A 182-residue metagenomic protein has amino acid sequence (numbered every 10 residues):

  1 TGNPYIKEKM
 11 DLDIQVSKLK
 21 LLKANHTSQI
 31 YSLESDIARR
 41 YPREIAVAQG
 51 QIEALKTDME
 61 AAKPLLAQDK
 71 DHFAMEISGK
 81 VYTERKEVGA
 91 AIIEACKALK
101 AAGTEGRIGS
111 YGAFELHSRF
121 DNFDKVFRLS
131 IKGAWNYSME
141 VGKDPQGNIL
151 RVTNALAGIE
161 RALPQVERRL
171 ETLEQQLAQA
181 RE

Functional and structural regions predicted by a protein language model:
T1-S78: C-terminal accessory region of SF2 helicases/translocases
N3-D36, K100-E182: Mid-to-C-terminal oligomerization/interaction "stalk" domains of large proteins
T57-D124: Extended, charge-rich alpha-helical segments
